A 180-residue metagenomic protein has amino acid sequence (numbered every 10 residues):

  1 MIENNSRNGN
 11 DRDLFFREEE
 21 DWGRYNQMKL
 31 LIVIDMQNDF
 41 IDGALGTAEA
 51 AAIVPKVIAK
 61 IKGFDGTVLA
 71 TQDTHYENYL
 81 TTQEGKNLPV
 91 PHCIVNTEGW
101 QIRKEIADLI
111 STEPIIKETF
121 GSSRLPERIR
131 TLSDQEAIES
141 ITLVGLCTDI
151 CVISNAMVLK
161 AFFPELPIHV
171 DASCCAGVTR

Functional and structural regions predicted by a protein language model:
M1-I2: Intrinsic disorder/low-complexity segments
N8-N10: Acidic/polar hotspots within intrinsically disordered regions
F16-P114, Q135, H169, V178: Active-site acidic carboxylates
K60, I153-F163: Histidine-anchored nucleotide/phosphate-binding helix
D73, F120, S173-C175: Active-site beta-loop-alpha junctions enriched in small/polar residues
L80-T82, L125-E127, S154-N155, R180: Short, well-ordered secondary-structure micro-motifs
N96-I150: Internal catalytic-core helix/loop-beta-alpha segment that presents or stabilizes conserved functional determinants
T142-C147, E165-R180: A short glycine-rich beta-strand->turn/loop micro-motif centered on a GG-aromatic cluster
